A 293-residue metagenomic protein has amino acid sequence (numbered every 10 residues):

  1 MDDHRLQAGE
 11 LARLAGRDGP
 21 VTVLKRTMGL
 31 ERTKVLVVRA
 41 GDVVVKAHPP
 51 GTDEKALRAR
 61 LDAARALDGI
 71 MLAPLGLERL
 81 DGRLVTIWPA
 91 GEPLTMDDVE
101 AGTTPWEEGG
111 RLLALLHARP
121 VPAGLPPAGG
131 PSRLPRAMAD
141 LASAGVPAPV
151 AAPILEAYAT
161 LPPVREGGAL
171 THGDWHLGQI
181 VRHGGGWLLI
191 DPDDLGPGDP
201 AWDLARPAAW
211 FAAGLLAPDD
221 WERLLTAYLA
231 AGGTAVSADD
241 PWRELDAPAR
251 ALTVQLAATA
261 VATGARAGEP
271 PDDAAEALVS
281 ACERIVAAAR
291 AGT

Functional and structural regions predicted by a protein language model:
M1-A73, G184, T293: Conserved NTP-binding catalytic cores of kinases and kinase-like/nucleotidyltransferase enzymes across multiple kinase
K25-V45, A159-W202: Active-site acidic catalytic loop and adjacent metal/ATP-binding pocket of ATP-dependent phosphoryl transfer enzymes
V44-R83, E92, D97-L115: A conserved alpha-helical element in kinase catalytic cores
P50, P93, W187, L195-P197 (+1 more regions): Activation segment
T95-P149, E166-G168, P197: A cross-family kinase active-site recognition segment
D140, D219, Q255-T293: ATP/Mg2+ or Mg2+-diphosphate-binding catalytic cores that bind nucleotide phosphates or diphosphates via glycine-rich
A201-T234, R250-G268: Active-site activation/catalytic loop segments of kinase-like enzymes and analogous catalytic loops in related
A235-A249: All-alpha amphipathic helical-bundle segments outside canonical DNA-binding/catalytic cores that form hydrophobic
